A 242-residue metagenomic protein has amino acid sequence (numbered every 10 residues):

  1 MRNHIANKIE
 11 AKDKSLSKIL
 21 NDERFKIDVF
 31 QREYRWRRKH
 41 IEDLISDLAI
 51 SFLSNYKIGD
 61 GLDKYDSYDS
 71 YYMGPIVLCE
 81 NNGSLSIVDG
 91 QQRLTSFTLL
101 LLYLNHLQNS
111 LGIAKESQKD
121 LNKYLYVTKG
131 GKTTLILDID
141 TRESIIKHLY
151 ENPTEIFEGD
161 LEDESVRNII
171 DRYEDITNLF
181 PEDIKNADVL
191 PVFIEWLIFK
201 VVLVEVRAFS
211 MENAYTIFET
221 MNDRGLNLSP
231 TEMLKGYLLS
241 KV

Functional and structural regions predicted by a protein language model:
R2-V242: Glycine- and hydrophobic-rich flexible loops that cap the catalytic core of alpha/beta enzyme folds
